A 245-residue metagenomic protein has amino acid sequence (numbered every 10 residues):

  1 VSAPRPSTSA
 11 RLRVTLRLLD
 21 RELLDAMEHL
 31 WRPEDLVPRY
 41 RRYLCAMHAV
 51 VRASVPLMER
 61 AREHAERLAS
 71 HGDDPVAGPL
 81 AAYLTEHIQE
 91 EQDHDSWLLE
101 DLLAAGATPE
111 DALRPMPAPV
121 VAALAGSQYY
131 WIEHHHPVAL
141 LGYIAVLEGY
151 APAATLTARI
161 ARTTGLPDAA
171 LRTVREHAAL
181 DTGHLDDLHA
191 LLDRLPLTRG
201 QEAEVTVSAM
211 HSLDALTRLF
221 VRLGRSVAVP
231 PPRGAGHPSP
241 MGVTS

Functional and structural regions predicted by a protein language model:
S2-S245: Non-heme di-metal
